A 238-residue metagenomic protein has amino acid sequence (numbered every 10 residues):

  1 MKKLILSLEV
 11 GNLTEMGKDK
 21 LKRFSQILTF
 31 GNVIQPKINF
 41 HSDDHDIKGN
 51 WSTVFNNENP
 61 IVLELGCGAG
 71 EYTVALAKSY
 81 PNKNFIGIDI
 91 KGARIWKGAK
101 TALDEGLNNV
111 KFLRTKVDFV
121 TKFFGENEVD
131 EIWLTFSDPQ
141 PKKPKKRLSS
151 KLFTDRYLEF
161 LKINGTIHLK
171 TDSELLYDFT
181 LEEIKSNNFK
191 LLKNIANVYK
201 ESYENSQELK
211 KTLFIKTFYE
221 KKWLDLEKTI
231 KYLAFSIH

Functional and structural regions predicted by a protein language model:
M1-I61, E71-K78: S-adenosyl-L-methionine
L65, I88: Conserved beta-strand/loop positions that form the S-adenosyl-L-methionine
G66-G70: Class I SAM-dependent methyltransferase "Motif I" SAM/SAH-binding loop
K91: Conserved SAM/SAH-binding beta-strand->alpha-helix loop
A99-E126: S-adenosyl-L-methionine
S149-I163: A short glycine-rich, Lys/Arg-flanked "PGG" loop and its adjoining helix->strand segment in the class I
N164-T171: Conserved beta-strand signature within the Rossmann-like core of class I S-adenosyl-L-methionine
E182, N187-H238: Class I S-adenosyl-L-methionine
